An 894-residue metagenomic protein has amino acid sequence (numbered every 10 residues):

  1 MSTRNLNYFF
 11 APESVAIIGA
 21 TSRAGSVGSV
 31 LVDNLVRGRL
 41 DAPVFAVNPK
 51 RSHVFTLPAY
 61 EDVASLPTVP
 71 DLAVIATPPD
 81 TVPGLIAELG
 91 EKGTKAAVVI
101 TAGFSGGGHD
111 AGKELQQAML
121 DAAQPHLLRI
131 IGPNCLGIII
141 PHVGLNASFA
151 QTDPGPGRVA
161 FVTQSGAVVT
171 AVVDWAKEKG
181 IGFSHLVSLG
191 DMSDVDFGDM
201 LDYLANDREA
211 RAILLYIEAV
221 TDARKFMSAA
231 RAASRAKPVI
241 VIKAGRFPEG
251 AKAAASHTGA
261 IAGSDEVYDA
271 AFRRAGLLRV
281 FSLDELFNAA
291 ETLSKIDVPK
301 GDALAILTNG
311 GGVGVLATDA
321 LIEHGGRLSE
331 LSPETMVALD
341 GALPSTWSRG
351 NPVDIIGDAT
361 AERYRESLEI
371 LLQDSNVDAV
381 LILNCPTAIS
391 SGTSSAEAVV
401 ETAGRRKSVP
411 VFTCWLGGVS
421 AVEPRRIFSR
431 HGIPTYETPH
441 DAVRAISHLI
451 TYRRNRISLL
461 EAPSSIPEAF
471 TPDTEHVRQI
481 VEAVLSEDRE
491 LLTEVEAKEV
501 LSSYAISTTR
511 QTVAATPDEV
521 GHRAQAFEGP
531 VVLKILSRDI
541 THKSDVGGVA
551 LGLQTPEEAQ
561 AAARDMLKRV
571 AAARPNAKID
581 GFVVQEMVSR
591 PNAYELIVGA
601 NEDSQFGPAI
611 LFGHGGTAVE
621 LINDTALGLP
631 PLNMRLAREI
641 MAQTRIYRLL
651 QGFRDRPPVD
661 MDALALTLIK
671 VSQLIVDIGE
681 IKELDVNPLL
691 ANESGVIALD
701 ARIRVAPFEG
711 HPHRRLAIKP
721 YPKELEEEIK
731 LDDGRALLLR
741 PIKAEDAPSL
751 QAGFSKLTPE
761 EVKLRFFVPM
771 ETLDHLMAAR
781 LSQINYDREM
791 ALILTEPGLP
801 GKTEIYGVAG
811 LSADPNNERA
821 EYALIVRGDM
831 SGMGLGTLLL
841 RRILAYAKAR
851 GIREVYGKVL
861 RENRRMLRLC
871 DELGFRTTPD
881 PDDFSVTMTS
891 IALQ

Functional and structural regions predicted by a protein language model:
M1-D700, F708: Catalytic-core regions of core metabolic enzymes, especially those transforming organic acids/acyl-group intermediates
V584, V686-P688, A701-I703, Y822 (+2 more regions): A structural signal for short, well-ordered beta-strand segments
P707-Q894: Long, contiguous binding/interaction regions
